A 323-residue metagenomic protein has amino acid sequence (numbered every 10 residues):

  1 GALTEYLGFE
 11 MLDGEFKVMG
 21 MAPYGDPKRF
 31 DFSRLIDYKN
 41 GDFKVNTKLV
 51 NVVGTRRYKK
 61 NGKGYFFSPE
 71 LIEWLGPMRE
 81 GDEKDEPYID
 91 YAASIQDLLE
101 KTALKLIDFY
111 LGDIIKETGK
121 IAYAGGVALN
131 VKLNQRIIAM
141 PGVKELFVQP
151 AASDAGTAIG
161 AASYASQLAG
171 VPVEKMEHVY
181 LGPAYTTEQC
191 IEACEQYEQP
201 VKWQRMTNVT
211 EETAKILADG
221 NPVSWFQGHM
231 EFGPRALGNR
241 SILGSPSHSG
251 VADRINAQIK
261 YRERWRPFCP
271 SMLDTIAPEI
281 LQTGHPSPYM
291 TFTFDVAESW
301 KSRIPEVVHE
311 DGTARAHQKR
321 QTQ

Functional and structural regions predicted by a protein language model:
G1-E70, P77-D82, D108-L111, K120 (+2 more regions): Flexible beta->alpha loop and helix N-cap segments adjacent to enzyme active/binding sites
N61, G81-K101, T322: Short acidic-aromatic active-site loops that bind/stabilize oxyanions
A93-G119: Phosphate/ATP-binding catalytic cores across multiple sugar-kinase/actin-like superfamilies, primarily ASKHA
A124: Generic enzyme active-site microenvironment
V127: Active-site metal-binding loops of divalent metal-dependent hydrolases
